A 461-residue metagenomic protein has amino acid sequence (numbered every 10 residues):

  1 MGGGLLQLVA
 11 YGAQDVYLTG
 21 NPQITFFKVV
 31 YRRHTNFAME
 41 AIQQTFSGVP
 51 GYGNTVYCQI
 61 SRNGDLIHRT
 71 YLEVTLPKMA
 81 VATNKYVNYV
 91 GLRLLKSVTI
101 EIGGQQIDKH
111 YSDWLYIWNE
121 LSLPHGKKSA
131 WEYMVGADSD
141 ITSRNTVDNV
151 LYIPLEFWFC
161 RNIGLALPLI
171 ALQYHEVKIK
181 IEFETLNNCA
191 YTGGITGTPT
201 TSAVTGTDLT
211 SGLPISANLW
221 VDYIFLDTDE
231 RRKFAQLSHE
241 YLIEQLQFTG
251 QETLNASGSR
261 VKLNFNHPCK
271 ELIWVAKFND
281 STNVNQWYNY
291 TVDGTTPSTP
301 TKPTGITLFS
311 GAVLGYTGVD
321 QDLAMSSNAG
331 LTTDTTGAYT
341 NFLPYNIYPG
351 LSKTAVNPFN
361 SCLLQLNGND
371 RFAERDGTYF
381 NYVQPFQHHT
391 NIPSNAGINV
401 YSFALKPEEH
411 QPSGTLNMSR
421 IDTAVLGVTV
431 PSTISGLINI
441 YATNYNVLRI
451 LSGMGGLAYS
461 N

Functional and structural regions predicted by a protein language model:
M1-N461: Short, low-complexity Pro/Thr/Gly
